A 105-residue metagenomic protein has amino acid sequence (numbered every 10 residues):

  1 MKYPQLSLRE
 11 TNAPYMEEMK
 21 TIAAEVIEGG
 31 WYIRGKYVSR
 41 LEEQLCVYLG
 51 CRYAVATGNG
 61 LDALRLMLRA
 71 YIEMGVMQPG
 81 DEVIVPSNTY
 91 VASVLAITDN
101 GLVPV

Functional and structural regions predicted by a protein language model:
M1-W31: N-terminal "arm"/small-domain region of PLP-dependent enzymes with the aminotransferase-like
P4, R52-V55, V105: Structural signal for short hydrophobic segments within the conserved structured cores of catalytic domains across
R9-T11, G60, T89: Short, solvent-exposed coil/turn elements at secondary-structure transition points
P14, E18-I22, K36, R40 (+1 more regions): Generic alpha-helical secondary structure signal
W31, K36-E82, A96-N100: Phosphate-binding glycine-rich loop
N88-V105: A short helix-loop-beta submotif of the ANL/AMP-binding
